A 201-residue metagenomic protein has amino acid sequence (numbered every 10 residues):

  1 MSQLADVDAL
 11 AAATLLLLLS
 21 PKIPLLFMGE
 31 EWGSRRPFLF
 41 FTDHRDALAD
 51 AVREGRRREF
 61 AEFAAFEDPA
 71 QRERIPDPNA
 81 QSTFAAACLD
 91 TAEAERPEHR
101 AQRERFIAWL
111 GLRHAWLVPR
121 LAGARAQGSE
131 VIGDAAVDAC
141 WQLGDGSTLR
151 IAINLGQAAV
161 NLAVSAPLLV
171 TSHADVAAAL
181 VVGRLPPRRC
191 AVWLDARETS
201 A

Functional and structural regions predicted by a protein language model:
M1-L149, A158-A159: Loop/helix patches that line or flank the sugar-binding groove of alpha-linked glycan CAZymes
D43, S172, D195-A196: Active-site donor-binding loop signature of nucleotide-sugar glycosyltransferases
L89, V160-L162, G183-L185: Generic detection of short hydrophobic beta-strand segments and adjacent strand-loop junctions
L143-G144, V164, L185-P186: Flexible, charged surface loops at secondary-structure boundaries
S147-R150, T199-A201: Short, well-ordered strand-loop elements centered on a beta-strand within folded domains, enriched for acidic residues
L149, A158-A177: Beta-strand-rich binding/interaction modules
A179-A201: C-terminal beta-strand-rich structural cap/linker in extracellular carbohydrate-active enzymes
